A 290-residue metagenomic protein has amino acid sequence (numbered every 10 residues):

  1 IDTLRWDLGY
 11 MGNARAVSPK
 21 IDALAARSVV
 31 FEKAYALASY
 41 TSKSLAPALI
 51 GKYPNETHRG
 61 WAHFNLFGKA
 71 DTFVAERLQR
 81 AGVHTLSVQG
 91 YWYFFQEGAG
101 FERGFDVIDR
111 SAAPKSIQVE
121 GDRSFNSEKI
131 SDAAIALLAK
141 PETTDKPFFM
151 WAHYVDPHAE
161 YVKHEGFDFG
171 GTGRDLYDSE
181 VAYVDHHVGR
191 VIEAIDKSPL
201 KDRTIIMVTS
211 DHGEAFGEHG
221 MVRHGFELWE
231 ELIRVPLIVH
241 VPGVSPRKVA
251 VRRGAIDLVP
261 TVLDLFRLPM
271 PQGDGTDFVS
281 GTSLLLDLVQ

Functional and structural regions predicted by a protein language model:
I1-Q290: Catalytic domains that recognize anionic headgroups
